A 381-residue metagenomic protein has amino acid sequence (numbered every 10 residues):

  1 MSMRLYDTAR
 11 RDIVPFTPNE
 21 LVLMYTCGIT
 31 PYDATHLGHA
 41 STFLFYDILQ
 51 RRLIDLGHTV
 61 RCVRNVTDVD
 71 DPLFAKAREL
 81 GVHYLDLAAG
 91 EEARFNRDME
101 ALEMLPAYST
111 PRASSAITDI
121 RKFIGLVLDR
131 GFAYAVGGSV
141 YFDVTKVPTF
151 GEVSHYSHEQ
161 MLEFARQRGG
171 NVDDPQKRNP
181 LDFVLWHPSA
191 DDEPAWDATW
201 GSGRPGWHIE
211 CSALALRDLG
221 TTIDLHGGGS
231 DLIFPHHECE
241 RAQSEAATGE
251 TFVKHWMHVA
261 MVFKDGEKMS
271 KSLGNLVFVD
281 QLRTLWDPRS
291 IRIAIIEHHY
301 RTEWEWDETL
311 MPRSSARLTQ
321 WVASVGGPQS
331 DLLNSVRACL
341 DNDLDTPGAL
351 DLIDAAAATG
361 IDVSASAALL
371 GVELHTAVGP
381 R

Functional and structural regions predicted by a protein language model:
M1-I13, H83, L350-R381: Basic, alpha-helical terminal appendages of large translation-related enzymes
M1-Y32, D47, T118-Q329: Alpha-helical recognition segments enriched in aromatics with Gly/Pro capping that present substrate-recognition
R10-E103: N-terminal, positively charged nucleic-acid-binding surface of large information/translation enzymes
T59-R61, G131-G137, A356: Short, well-structured beta-strand/strand-turn elements
V66-D71, E92-F95, L105-I120, G137-V147: Short, glycine/charge-rich beta-strand/loop segments that flank catalytic centers and engage negatively charged groups
R78-H83, Y108-S114, G229: The substrate-binding groove and active-site-proximal loops of carbohydrate-active enzymes, especially glycoside
D119, F123, S290, A294 (+3 more regions): Residue-level detector of well-ordered alpha-helical segments, enriched for hydrophobic/aromatic packing positions
A316-A323, L333-L350, A355-A358: Core structural elements
